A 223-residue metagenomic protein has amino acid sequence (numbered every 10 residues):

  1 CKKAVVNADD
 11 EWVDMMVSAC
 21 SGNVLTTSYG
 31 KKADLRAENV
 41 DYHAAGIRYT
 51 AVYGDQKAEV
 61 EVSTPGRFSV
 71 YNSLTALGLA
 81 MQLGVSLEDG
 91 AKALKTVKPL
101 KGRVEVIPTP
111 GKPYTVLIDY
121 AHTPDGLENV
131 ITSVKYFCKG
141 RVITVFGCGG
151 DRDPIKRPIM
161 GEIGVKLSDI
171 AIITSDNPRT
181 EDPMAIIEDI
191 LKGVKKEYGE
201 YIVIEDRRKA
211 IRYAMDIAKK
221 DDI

Functional and structural regions predicted by a protein language model:
C1-T115, K139, L191-Y201: Acidic, Mg2+-coordinating active-site environments of NTP-dependent enzymes
K2, V142, D222: Glycine-centered, small-residue-biased loops immediately flanking beta-strands in adenine/cofactor-binding cores
V5, L117, V145, T174 (+1 more regions): Generic enzyme active-site microenvironment
L100, D125-L127, T132-E197: Active-site beta-alpha connecting loops in nucleotide-dependent enzymes
T115-H122: Switch II (G3) loop of P-loop NTPases
V194, Y201-I223: C-terminal structured "cap/appendage" subdomains that terminate the fold
